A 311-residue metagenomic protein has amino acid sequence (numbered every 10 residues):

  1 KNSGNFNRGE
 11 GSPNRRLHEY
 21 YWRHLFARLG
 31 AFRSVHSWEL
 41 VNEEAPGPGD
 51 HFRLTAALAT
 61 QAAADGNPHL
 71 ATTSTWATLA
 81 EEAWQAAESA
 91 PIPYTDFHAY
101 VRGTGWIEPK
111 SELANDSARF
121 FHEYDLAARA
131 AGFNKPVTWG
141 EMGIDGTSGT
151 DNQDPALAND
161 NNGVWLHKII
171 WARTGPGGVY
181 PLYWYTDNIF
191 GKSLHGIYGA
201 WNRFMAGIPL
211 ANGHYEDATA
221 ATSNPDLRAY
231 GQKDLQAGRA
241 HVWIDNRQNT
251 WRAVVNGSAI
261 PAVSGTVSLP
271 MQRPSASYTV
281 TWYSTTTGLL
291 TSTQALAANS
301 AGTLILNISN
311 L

Functional and structural regions predicted by a protein language model:
K1-H122, F133: Active-site mouth of glycoside hydrolases
N2, A83-Q85, P109, T150-N152 (+2 more regions): Short aromatic-enriched loop/helix-cap "lid" or pocket-rim segments at secondary-structure transitions that line
S3-R8, Q153-L157, Y185-T186: Short beta-alpha connecting loops at secondary-structure transitions that line or flank enzyme active sites
H24-F26, E82-W84, Y124-A127, I169-I170 (+2 more regions): Generic recognition of flexible, low-complexity loop/linker segments
V41, A77, Y100, G143-D145 (+2 more regions): Short, solvent-exposed coil/turn elements at secondary-structure transition points
A87-L182: Glycan-recognition surfaces
N134-T138, I144-T147, D154, N162-Q294 (+1 more regions): Aromatic- and carboxylate-lined catalytic core of secreted/periplasmic carbohydrate-active enzymes
N299-L311: C-terminal beta-strand-rich structural cap/linker in extracellular carbohydrate-active enzymes
